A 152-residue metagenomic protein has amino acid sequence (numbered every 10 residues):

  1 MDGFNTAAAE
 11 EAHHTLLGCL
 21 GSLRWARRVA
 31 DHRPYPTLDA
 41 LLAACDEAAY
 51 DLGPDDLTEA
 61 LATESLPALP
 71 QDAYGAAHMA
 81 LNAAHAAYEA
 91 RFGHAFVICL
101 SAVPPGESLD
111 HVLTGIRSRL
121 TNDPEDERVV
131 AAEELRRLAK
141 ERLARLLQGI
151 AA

Functional and structural regions predicted by a protein language model:
M1-Y88, R137-A152: Aromatic-anchored, charged helix-turn/loop surface patch used as a conserved interaction hotspot
H78-A84, Y88-A152: C-terminal non-catalytic interaction appendages of large macromolecular assemblies
